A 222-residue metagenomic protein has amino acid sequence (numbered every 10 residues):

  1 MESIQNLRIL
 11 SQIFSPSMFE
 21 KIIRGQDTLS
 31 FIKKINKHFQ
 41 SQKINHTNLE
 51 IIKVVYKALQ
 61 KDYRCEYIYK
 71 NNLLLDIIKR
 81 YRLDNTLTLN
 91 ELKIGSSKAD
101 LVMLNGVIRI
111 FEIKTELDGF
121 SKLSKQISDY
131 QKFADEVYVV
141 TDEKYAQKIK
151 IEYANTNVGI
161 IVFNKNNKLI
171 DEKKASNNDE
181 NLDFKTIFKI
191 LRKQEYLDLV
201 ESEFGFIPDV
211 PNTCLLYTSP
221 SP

Functional and structural regions predicted by a protein language model:
M1-Y63: Interdomain/boundary linker segments immediately adjacent to catalytic/signaling cores
I68-G106, Y153: Active-site metal-binding core of divalent-cation-utilizing nuclease and nuclease-like domains
L87-N90, I113-D118, V139: Short, flexible loop segments at the rims of nucleotide/cofactor-binding pockets, characterized by
L101-M103, V107-L117: Conserved catalytic cores of phosphodiester-cleaving nucleases, focusing on short active-site segments
L117-N164: Catalytic cores of nucleic-acid endonucleases
A146-Q194: Domain-level recognition of nuclease-like catalytic cores that cleave nucleotide substrates
V210-L216: Long, charge-rich alpha-helical interaction segments
Y217-P222: Conserved small/polar residues in nucleotide/adenosyl-binding loops
